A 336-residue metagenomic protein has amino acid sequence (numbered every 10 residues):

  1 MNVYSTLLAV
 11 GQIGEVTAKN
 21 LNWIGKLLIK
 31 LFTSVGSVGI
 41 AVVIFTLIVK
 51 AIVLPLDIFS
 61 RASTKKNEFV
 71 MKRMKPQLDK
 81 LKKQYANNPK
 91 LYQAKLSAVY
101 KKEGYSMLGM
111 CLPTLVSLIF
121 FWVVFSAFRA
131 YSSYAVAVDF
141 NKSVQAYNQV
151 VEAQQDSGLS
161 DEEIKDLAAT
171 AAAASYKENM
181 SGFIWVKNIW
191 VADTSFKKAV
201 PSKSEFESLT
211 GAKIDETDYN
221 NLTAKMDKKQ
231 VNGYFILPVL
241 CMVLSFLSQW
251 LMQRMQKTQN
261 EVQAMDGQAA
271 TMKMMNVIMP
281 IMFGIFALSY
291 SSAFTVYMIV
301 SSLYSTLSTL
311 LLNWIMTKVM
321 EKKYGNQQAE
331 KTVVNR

Functional and structural regions predicted by a protein language model:
M1-T33: Short, strongly hydrophobic alpha-helical membrane anchors
N2-V10, L81, A135-S208: Membrane-interface interhelical loops and short interface/amphipathic helices in multi-pass inner-membrane
K26-F32, F120-N141, L247-W250: Juxtamembrane "helix exit" motif at the C-terminal ends of alpha-helical transmembrane segments in multi-pass membrane
S34-A51, Q93: Membrane-interface motifs of alpha-helical transmembrane segments
A51-W122, F246-G284, L303, L307-E321 (+1 more regions): Membrane-interface amphipathic helices and adjacent TM-edge segments
W122, S126, V150, S175-Q327: Hydrophobic alpha-helical transmembrane segments and adjacent short intramembrane/lumenal linkers of inner/organellar
Q154-Q155, K165-A168, M320-R336: Cytosolic, positively charged, low-complexity intrinsically disordered regions immediately flanking transmembrane
